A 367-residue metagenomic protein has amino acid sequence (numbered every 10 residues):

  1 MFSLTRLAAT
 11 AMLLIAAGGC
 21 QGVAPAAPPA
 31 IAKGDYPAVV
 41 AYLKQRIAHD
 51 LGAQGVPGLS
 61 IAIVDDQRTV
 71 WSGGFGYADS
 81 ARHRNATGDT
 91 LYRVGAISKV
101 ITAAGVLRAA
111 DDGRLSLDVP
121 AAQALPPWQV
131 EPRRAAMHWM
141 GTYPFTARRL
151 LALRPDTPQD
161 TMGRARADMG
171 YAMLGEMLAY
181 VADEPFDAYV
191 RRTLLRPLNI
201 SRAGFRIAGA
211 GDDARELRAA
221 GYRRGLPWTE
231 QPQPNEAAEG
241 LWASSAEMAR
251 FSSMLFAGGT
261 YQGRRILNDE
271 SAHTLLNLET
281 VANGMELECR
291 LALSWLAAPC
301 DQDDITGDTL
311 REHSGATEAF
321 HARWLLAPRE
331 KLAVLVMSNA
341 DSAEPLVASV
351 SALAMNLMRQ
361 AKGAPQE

Functional and structural regions predicted by a protein language model:
M1-A8: Bacterial N-terminal signal peptides that target proteins for export
G18-G19: C-terminal motif of bacterial Sec signal peptides marking the signal peptidase cleavage site
A24-I31: Short, low-complexity, disordered segments immediately C-terminal to signal peptides in bacterial exported proteins
G34-Y92, R114-S116, Q129-R133: Short, conserved catalytic-motif segment at the N-terminal edge
A41-I47, I61, Q67, L91-A121 (+2 more regions): Active-site SXXK
D79-S80, P120, Q129-E318: Short, surface-exposed loop or secondary-structure junction motifs that flank catalytic or metal-binding residues
E288, C300, M337-E367: Short, gly/Ser/Thr-rich active-site loops of penicillin-recognizing serine hydrolases
H321-A340: Short, well-ordered beta-strand elements
